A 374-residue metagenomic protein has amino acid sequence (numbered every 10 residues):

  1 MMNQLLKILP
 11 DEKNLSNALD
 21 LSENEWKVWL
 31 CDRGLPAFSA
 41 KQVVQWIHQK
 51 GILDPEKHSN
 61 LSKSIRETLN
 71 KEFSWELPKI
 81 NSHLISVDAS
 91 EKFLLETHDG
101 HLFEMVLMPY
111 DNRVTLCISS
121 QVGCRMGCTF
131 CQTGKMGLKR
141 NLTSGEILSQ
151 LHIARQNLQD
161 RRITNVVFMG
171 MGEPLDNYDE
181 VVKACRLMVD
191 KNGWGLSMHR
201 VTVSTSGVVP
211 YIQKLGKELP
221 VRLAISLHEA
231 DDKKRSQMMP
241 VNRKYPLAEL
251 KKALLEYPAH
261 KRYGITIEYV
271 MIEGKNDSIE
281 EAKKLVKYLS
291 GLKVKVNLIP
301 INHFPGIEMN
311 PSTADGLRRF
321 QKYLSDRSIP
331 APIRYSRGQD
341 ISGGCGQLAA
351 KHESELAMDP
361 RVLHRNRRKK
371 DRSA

Functional and structural regions predicted by a protein language model:
M1-F103, L255-G264, Y269-A374: Auxiliary Fe-S-binding modules of radical SAM enzymes
Q42, Q121, I147-Q150, Q321: Glutamine-centric residue-chemistry signal
S86, S119-S120, S204, S226: Short linear Ser/Thr-Pro motifs
E91, F103, V114-I118, M126 (+1 more regions): Generic beta-strand structural signal
D99-R113: P-loop NTP-binding catalytic core
P109-E146: Canonical Radical SAM [4Fe-4S] cluster-binding loop centered on the CxxxCxxC motif and its immediate flanking residues
G134-N165: Conserved alpha-helical substructure of the radical SAM core
R155-P332: Conserved AdoMet/S-adenosylmethionine-binding subsite of the radical SAM
